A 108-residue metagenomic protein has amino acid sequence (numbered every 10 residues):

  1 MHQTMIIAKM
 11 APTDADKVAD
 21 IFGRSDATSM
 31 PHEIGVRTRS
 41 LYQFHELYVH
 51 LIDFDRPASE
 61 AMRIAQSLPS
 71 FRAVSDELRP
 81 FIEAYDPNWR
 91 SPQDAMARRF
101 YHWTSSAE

Functional and structural regions predicted by a protein language model:
M1-T13: Short, extreme N-terminal segment that most often corresponds to the first beta-strand
M5-A8, R37-Q66: Short, well-ordered beta-strand segments in beta-rich or mixed alpha/beta enzyme and ligand-binding folds
M10-R37: Short amphipathic alpha-helical segments
A27-V36, D55-S91: An amphipathic, aromatic/His-enriched active-site/gating alpha helix that lines ligand/cofactor pockets
Y85-E108: Short, low-order "capping/linker" segments at domain edges
